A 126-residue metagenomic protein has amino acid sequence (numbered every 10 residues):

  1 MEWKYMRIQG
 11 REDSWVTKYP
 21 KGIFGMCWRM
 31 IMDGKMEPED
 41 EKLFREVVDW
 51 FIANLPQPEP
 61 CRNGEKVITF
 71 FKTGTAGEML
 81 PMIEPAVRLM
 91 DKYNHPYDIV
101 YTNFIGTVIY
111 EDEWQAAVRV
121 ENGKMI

Functional and structural regions predicted by a protein language model:
M1-A76: Long, contiguous N-terminal structural blocks used for assembly/anchoring
E2, M26, A86, I105-G106: A residue-level detector for conformationally permissive "hinge/kink" positions
R45-V48, I52, L80, E84-V87 (+2 more regions): Residue-level detector of alpha-helical secondary structure
R88-I126: Acidic, proline/glycine-rich low-complexity IDRs
